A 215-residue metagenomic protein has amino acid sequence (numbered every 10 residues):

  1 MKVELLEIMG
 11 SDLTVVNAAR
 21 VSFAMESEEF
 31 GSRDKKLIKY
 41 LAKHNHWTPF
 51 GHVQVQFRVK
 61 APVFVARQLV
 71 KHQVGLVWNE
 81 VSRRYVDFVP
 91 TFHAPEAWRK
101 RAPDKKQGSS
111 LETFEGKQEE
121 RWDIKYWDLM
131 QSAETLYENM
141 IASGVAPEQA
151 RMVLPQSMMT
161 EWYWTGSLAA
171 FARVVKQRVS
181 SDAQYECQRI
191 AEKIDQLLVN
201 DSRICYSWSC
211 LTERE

Functional and structural regions predicted by a protein language model:
M1-E215: Family-specific signature for flavin-dependent thymidylate synthase
